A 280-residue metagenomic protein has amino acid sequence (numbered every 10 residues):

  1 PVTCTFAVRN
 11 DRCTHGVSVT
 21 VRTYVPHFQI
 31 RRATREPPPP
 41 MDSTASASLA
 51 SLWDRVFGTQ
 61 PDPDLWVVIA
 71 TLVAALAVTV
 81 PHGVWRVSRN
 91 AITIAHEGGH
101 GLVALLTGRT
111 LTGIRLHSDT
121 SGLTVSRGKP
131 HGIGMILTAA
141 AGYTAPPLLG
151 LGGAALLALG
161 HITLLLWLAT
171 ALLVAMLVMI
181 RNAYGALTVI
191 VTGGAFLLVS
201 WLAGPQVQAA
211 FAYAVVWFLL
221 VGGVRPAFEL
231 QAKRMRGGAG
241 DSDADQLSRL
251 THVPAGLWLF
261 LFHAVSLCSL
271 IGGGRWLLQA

Functional and structural regions predicted by a protein language model:
R32-P61, A280: Short, strongly hydrophobic alpha-helical membrane anchors
A47-V87, I180-Q208: Long, highly hydrophobic alpha-helical transmembrane signal-anchor segments
L72, L148-G153, A169-L177, V191-V199: Hydrophobic, membrane-inserted alpha-helices
T79-M135: Small-residue-rich helix-interface/hinge motifs
A154-T170: Structural signature of hydrophobic alpha-helical transmembrane segments
I180-A280: C-terminal membrane-associated helical module and adjoining short loops/tails
